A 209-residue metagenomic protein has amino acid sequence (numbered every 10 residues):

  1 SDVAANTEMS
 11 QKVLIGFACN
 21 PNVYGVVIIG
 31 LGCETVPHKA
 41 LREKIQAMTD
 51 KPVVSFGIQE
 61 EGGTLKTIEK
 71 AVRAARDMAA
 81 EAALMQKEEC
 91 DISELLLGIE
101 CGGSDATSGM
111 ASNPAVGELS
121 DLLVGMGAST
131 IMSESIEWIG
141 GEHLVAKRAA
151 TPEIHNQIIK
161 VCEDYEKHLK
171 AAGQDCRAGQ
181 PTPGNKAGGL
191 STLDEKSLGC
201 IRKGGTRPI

Functional and structural regions predicted by a protein language model:
S1-I209: Metallocofactor- and cofactor-centric catalytic cores in central/energy metabolism, strongly enriched
